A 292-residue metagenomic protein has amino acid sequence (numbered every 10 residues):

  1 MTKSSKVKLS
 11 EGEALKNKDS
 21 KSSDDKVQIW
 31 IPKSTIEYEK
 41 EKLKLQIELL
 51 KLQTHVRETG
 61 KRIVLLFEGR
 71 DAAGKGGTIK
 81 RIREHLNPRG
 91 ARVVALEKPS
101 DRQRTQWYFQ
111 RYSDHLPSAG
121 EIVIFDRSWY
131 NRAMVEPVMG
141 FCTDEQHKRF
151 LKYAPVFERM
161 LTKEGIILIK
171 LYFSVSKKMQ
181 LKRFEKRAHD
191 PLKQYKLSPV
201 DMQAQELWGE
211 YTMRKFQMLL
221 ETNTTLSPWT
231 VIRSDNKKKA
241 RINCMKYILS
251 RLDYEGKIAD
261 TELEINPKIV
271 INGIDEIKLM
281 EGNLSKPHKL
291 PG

Functional and structural regions predicted by a protein language model:
M1-G292: Glycine-rich phosphate-binding loop of ATP-dependent small-molecule kinases
